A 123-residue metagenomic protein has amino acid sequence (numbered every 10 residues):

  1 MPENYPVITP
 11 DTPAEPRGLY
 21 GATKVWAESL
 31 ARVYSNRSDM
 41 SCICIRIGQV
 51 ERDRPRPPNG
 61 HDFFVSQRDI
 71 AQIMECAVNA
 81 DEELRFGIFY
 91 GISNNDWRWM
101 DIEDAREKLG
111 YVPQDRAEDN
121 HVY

Functional and structural regions predicted by a protein language model:
M1-E15: Active-site "gating" loop of Rossmann-like NAD(P)-dependent oxidoreductase/epimerase domains
V7, C44, F64, W99: Short aromatic/basic micro-patch
R17-G21, R56-V65: Glycine-rich "substrate-gating" loop/helix at the edge of Rossmann-like oxidoreductase active sites
G18, E28-D53: Conserved beta-loop-beta element that borders a ligand/cofactor-binding pocket
T23-A31, I70: Conserved catalytic Lys-bearing alpha helix of Rossmann-like short-chain dehydrogenase/reductases
N36, R46-D53, F64-F86: Alpha-helical substrate-binding/gating segment
F86-V112: Conserved C-terminal active-site "lid" loop/helix of NAD(P)H-dependent oxidoreductases that clamps the redox cofactor
A117-Y123: Amphipathic terminal alpha-helices
